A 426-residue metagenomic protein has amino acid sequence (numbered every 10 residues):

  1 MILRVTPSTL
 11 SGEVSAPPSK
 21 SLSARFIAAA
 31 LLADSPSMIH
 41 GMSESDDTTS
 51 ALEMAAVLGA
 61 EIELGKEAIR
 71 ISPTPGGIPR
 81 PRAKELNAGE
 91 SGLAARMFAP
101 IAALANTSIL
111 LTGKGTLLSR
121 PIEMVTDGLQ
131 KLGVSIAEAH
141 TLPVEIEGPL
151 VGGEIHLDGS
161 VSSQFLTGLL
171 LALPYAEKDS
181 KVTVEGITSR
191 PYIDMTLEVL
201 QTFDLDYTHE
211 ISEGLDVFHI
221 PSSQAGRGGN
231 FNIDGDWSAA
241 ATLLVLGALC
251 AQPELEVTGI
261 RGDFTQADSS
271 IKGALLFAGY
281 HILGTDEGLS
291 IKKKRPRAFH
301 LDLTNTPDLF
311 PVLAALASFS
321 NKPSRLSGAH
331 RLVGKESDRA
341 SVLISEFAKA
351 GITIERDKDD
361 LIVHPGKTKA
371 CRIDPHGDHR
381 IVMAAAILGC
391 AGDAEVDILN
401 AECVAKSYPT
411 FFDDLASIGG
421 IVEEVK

Functional and structural regions predicted by a protein language model:
M1-K426: Short, structured segments at the rim of ligand-binding sites
